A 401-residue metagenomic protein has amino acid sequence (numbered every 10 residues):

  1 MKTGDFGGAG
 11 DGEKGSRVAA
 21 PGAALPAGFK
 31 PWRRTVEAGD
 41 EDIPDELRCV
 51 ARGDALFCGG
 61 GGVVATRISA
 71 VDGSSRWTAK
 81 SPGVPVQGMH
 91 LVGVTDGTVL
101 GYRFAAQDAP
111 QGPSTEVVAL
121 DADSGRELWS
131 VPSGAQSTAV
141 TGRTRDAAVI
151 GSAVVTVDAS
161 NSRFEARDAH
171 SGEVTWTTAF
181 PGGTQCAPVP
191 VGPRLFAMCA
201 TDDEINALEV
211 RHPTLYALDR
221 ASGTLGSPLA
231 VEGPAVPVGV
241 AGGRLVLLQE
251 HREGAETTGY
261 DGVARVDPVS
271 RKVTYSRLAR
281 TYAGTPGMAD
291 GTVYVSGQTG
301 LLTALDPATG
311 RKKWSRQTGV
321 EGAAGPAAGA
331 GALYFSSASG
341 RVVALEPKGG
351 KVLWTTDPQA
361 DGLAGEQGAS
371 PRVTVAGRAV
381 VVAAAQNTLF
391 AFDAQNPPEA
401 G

Functional and structural regions predicted by a protein language model:
K2-G88, R126-V140, E173-F180, T224-A230 (+4 more regions): Aromatic (tryptophan-biased) beta-strands that constitute blades/sheets of beta-rich domains
E41-R52, G83-D96, P132-V149, F180-R194 (+4 more regions): Repeated scaffold domains used in trafficking and secretory/extracellular systems, primarily beta-propellers
L56, V99-G101, V154, L195-F196 (+4 more regions): Hydrophobic beta-strand positions that form the internal "hydrophobic ladder" of WD40/Gbeta-like beta-propeller blades
C58-G61, D108-T115, V157-S160, I205-P213 (+4 more regions): Short, solvent-exposed loop/turn segments at conserved positions within beta-propeller repeat blades
S74-Q107, P113-E116, D121, P132-S137: Blade-loop segments of beta-propeller domains
G142-R271: Solenoidal tandem-repeat scaffolds enriched in leucines and small polar residues
Y216, R220, T224-G349: Eukaryotic tandem repeat interaction scaffolds
V352, P358, L363-G401: Blade-level signature of beta-propeller repeat domains, shared across WD40, Kelch, NHL, RCC1 and BNR/Asp-box propellers
